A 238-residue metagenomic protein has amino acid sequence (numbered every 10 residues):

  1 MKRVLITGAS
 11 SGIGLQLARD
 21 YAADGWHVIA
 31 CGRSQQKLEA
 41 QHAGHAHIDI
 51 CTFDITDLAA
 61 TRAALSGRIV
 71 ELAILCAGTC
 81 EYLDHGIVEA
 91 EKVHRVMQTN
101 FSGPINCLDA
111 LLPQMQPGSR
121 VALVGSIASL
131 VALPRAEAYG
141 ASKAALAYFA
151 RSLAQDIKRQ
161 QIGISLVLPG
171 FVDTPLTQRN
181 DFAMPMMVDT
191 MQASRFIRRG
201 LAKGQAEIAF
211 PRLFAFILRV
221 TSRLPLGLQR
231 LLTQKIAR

Functional and structural regions predicted by a protein language model:
S10-S11: Conserved glycine-rich cofactor-binding loop
C76-Y82: Conserved NAD(P)H cofactor-binding loop of Rossmann-fold oxidoreductase domains
D84-R95: Substrate-binding pocket helix/loop in short-chain dehydrogenase/reductase
G86, L133-E137: Active-site loop immediately N-terminal to the catalytic Tyr-X3-Lys motif of short-chain dehydrogenase/reductase
L108, S142: Active-site helix of classical SDR
S126: Residue(s) in the substrate-gating loop at a strand-loop-helix junction that position the organic substrate next
L166, F182-F216: C-terminal helical subdomain
